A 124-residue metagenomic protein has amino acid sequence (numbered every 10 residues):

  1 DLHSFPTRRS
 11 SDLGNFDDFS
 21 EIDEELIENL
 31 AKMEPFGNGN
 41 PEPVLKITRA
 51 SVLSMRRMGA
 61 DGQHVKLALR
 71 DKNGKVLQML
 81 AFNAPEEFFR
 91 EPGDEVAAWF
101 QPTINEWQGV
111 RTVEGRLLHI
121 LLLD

Functional and structural regions predicted by a protein language model:
S4, R8-D124: Acidic, two-metal ion nucleic-acid-processing modules in DNA metabolism proteins
